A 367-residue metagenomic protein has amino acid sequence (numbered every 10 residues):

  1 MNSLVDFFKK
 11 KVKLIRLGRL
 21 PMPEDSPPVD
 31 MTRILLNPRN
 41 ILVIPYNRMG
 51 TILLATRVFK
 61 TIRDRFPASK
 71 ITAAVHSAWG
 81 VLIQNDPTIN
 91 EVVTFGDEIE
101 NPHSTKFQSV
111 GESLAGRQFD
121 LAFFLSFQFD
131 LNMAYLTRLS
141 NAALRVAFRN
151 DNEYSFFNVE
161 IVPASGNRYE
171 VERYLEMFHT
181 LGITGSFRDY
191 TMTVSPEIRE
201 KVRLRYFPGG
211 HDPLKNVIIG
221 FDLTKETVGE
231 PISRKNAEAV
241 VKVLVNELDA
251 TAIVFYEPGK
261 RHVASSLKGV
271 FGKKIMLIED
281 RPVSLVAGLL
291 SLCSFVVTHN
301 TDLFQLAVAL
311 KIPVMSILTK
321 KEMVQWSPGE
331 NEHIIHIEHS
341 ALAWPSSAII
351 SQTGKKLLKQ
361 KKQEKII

Functional and structural regions predicted by a protein language model:
M1-I367: Catalytic machinery of carbohydrate-active enzymes, primarily nucleotide-sugar-dependent glycosyltransferases
